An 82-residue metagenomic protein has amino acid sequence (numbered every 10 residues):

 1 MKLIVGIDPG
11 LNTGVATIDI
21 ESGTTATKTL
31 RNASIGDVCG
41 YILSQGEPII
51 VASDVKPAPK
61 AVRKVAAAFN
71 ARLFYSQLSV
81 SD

Functional and structural regions predicted by a protein language model:
K2-L3, G10-D82: Phosphate- and other anionic-substrate recognition elements at nucleic-acid/protein interfaces
